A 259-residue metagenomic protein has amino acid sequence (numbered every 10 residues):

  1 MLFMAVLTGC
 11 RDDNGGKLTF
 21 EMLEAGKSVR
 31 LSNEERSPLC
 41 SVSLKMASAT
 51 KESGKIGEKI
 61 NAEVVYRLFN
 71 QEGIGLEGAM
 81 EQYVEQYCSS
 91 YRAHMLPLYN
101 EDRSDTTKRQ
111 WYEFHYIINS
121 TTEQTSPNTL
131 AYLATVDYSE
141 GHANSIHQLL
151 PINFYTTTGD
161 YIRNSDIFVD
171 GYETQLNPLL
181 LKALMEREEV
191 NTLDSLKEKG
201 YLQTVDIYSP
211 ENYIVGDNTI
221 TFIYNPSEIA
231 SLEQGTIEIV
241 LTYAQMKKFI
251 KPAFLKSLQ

Functional and structural regions predicted by a protein language model:
M1-T8: Sec-dependent bacterial lipoprotein signal peptides
C10-Q259: Compositionally biased intrinsically disordered regions enriched in Thr/Gly
